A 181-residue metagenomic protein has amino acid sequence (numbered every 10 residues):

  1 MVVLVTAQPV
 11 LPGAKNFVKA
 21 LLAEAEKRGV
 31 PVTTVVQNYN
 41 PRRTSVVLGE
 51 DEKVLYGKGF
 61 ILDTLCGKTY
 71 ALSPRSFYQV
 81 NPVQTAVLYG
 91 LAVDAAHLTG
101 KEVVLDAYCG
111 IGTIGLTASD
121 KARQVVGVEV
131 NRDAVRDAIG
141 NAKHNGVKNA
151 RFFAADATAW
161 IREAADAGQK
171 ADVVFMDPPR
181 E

Functional and structural regions predicted by a protein language model:
M1-V10: Carbohydrate-binding surface patches
P12-E181: Rossmann-like S-adenosyl-L-methionine
